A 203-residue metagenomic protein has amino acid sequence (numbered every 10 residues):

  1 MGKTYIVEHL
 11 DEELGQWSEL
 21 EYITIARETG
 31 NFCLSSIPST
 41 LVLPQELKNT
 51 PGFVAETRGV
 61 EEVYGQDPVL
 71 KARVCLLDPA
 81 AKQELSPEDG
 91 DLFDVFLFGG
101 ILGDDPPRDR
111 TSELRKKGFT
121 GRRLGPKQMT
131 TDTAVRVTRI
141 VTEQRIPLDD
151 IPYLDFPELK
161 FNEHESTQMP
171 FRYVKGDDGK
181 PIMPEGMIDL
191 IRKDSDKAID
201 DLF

Functional and structural regions predicted by a protein language model:
K3-D11, F96: Short, hydrophobic/glycine-enriched beta-strand segments
L14, L102, P106, P126-T130: Short amphipathic alpha-helical molecular recognition features
L14-G30: Histidine-anchored nucleotide/phosphate-binding helix
L20-I25, P87-D89, E113: A short acidic, amphipathic alpha-helical/loop segment
N31-D105: S-adenosyl-L-methionine/SAH cofactor-binding core of RNA-modifying enzymes
G65, E143-F203: C-terminal accessory extensions appended to soluble enzyme cores
S112-F161: Structured adenosyl-cofactor binding patch, chiefly the S-adenosyl-L-methionine
